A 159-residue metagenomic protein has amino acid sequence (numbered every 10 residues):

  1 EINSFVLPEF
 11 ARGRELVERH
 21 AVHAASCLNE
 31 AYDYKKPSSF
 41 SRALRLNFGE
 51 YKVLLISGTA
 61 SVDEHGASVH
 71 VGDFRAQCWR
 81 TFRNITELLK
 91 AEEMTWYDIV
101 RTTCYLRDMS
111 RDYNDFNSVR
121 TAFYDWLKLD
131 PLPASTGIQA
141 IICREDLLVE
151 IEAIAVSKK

Functional and structural regions predicted by a protein language model:
E1-R101, L106-K159: N-terminal presequence-like segments and the immediate start of the first folded domain
